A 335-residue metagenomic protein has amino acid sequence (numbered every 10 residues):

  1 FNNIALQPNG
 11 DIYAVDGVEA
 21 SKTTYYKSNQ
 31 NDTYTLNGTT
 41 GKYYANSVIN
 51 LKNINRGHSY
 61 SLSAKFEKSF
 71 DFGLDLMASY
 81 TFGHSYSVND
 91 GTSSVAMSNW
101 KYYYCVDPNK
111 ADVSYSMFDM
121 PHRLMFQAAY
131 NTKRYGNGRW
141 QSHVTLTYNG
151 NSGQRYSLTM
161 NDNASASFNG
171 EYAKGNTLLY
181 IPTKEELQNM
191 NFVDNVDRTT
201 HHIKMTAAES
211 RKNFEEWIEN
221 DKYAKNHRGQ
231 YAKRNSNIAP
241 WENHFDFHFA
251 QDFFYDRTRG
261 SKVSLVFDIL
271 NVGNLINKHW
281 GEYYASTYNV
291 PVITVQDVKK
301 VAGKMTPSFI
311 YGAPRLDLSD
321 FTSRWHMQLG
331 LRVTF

Functional and structural regions predicted by a protein language model:
F1-D71, D75: Outer membrane beta-barrel strand-and-loop segments of large Gram-negative receptors, especially TonB-dependent
F1-N9, T92-Y104, T159-N169, W280-V290: Flexible, surface-exposed loop regions and adjacent strand-edge segments of Gram-negative outer-membrane beta-barrel
S59-A64, D75, M125-Q127, D246-H248 (+1 more regions): Membrane-embedded beta-strand positions in outer-membrane beta-barrel channels/transporters
F66, A78, A128, V144-L146 (+3 more regions): Membrane-embedded beta-strand positions of outer-membrane beta-barrel proteins
S69, T81-G83, S93, N131 (+3 more regions): Outer-membrane beta-barrel pore domains and translocons
D71-G73, M120, K133-S142, F254-L265: Short loop/turn motifs that connect adjacent beta-strands in outer-membrane beta-barrel proteins
H143-R259, S264, N289-L316: Extracytoplasmic gating/loop element in the C-terminal half of outer-membrane beta-barrel translocons and assembly
T322-F335: Outer-membrane beta-barrel "beta-signal"
